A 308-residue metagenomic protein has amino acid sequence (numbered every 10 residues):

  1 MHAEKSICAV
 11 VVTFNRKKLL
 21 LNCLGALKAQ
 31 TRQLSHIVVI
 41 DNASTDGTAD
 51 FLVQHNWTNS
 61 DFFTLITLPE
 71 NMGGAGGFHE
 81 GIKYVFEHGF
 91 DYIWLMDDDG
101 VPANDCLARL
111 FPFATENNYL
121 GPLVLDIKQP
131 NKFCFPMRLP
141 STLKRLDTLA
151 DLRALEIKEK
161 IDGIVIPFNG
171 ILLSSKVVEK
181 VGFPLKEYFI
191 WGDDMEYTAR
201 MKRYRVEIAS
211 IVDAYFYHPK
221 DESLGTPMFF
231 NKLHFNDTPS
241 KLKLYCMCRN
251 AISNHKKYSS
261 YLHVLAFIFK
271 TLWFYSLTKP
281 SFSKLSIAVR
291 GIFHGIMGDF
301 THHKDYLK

Functional and structural regions predicted by a protein language model:
G25-S35: Short, acidic, metal-binding catalytic loop of nucleotide-sugar glycosyltransferases
A26, D41-F51, E70, G100-V101: A conserved acidic beta->alpha catalytic loop
L68-H88: Glycine-rich, basic loop-to-helix element that forms the pyrophosphate-binding segment of sugar-nucleotide handling
G89-D99: Short beta-strand-to-loop acidic/aromatic patch adjacent to the donor-nucleotide binding site
D105-P136: Conserved donor NDP-sugar-binding/catalytic core segment of glycosyltransferases
R153-L173: A recurrent flexible, glycine/aromatic-enriched loop bordering the glycosyltransferase active site that acts as
I171, V177-V181, E187-A214: A short, conserved alpha-helix in the catalytic core of glycosyltransferases
K256-K308: Non-catalytic, C-terminal membrane-associated alpha-helical segments of glycosyltransferases
